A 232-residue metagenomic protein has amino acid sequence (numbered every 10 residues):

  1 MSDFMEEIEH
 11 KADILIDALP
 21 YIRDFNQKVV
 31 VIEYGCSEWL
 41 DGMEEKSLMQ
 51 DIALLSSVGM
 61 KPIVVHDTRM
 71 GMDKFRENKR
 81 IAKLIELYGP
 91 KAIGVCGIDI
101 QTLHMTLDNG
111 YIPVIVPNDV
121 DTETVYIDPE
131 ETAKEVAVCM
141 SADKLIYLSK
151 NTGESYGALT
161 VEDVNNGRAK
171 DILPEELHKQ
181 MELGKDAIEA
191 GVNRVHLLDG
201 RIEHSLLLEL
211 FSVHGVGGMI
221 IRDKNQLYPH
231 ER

Functional and structural regions predicted by a protein language model:
S2-R232: C-terminal catalytic "cap/lid" subdomain
